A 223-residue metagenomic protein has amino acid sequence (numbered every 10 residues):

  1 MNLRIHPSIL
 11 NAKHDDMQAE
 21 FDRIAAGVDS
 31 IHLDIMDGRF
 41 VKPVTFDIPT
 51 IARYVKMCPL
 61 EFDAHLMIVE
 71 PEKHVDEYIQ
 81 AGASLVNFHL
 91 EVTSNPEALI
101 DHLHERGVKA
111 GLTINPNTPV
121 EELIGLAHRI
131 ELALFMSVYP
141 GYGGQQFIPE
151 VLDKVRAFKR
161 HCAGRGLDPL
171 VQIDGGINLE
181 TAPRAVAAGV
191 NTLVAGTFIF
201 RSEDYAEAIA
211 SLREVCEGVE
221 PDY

Functional and structural regions predicted by a protein language model:
I5-S8, I31-L33, F62-L66, V86-F88 (+4 more regions): Hydrophobic faces of well-ordered beta-strands that scaffold small-molecule active sites in alpha/beta enzyme cores
M17, I24, D34, Y78 (+6 more regions): Conserved, mostly hydrophobic/aromatic
F21, E72-Q80, T118-R129, I177-T192: Catalytic cores of alpha/beta
A26-G27, M57, A81, R106 (+2 more regions): Structural motif
L33, D37-H102: N-terminal active-site wall of soluble small-molecule enzyme domains
D37-T45, P49, P116, L126-R160 (+2 more regions): Glycine/Thr-rich beta-alpha phosphate-binding loop at enzyme active sites
F88-S94, L134-Q145, A188-A208: Glycine-rich phosphate-binding active-site loops on the catalytic face of alpha/beta enzymes
L103, V186, R201-Y223: C-terminal helical cap(s) of enzyme catalytic domains, especially alpha/beta-barrels
